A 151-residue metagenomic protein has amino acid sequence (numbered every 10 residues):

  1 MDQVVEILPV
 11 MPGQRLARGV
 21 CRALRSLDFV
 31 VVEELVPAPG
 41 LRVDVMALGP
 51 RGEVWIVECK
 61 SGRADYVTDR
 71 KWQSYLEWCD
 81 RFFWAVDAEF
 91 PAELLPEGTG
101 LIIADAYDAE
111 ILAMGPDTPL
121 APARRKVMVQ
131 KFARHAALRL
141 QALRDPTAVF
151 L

Functional and structural regions predicted by a protein language model:
M1-E33, P39, L94-L151: Non-catalytic C-terminal interaction segments of nucleic acid-processing enzymes
M1-V5, G52-K60: N-terminal short leaders/motifs
L16, L41, T68-K71: Amphipathic coiled-coil/heptad-repeat helices and related helical stalk/stem segments that mediate oligomerization
R25-V30, P39-D44, S74, R81 (+1 more regions): Structured alpha/beta reader/binder surfaces that contact nucleic acids or chromatin modification marks
E34-V36, E58-D65: Short, flexible loop segments at the rims of nucleotide/cofactor-binding pockets, characterized by
P39, V43-I56: Active-site beta-strand-loop-beta-strand hairpin of nuclease catalytic cores that positions key catalytic residues
E53, F90, Y107-A109: Surface-exposed, flexible loop/turn segments at secondary-structure boundaries
S61-D105: Catalytic cores of nucleic-acid endonucleases
